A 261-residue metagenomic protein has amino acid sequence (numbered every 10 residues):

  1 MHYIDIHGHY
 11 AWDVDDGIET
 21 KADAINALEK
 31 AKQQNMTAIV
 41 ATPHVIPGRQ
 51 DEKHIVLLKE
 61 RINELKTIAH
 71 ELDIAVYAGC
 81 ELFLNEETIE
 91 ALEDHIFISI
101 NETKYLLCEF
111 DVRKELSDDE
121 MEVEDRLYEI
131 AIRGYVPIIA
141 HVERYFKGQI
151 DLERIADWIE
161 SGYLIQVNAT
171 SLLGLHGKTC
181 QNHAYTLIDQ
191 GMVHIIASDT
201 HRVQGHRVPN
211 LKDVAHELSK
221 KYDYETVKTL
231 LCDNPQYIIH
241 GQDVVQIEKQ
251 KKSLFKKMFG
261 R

Functional and structural regions predicted by a protein language model:
M1-D73: An N-terminally biased module of ancient metal coordination in phosphate/nucleic-acid-related enzymes
I4-I6, I39-T42, Y77-E81, I138-A140 (+2 more regions): Active-site neighborhood of phospho(di)ester-bond hydrolases with catalytic His/Asp-centered motifs
H9-A11, H44-V45, G79-N85, D111-R113 (+4 more regions): Active-site beta-loop-alpha junctions enriched in small/polar residues
K32, A131, I188-D189: Non-catalytic positions within long, well-ordered alpha-helices that form the structural scaffold/packing of enzyme
D51-Q166, K249-R261: Extended substrate/RNA-proximal surfaces in nucleic-acid metabolism proteins
G174-H176, Q204-P209, I239: Short active-site-adjacent structural elements
M192-V208: Short acidic/histidine-rich active-site segments
H216-R261: Mid-to-C-terminal alpha-helical segments outside catalytic/metal-binding sites
